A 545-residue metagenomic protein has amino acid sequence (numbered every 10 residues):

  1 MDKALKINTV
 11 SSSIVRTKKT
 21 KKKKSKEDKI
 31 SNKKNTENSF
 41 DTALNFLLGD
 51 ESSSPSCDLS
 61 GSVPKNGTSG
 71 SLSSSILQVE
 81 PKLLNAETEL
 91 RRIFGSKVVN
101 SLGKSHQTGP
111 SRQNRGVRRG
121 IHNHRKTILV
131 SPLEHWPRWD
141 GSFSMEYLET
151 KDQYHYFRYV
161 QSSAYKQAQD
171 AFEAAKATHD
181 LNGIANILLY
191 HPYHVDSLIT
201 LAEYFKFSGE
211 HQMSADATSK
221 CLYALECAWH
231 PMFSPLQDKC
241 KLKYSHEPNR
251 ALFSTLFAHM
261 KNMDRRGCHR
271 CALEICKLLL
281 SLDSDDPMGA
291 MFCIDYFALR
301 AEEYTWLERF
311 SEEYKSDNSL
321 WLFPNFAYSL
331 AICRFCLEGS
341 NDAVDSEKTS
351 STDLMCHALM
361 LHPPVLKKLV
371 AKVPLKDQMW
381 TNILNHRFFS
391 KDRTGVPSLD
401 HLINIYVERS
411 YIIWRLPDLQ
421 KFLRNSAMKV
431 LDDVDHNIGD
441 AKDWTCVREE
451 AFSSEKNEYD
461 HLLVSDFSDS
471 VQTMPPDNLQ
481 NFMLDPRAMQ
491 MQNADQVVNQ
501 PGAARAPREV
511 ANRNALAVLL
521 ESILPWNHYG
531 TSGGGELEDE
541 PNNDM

Functional and structural regions predicted by a protein language model:
D2-N8, D28-W136, Q153-Y156, V370-M545: Long C-terminal extensions of eukaryotic subunits of large macromolecular complexes
G120-E226, S234-K241: Internal amphipathic alpha-helical repeat/solenoid segments
A175, L201, F205, M263 (+2 more regions): Residue at a conserved register position within TPR or TPR-like alpha-solenoid repeats
A185-H191, L278-S284, E312-L320, C356-P364: Solenoid-like repeat scaffolds
N186, L225-P248, L279, K315-L320: Flexible helix-coil transition and linker loops at the boundaries of alpha-helical arrays
I187, L201, H259, C293-I294 (+1 more regions): Structural register within alpha-helical repeat arrays
S197, P231, M288-A290, K368: TPR alpha-solenoid repeat register
A215-S219, R270-K277, E303-S316, D342-A358: Alpha-helical repeat scaffolds
